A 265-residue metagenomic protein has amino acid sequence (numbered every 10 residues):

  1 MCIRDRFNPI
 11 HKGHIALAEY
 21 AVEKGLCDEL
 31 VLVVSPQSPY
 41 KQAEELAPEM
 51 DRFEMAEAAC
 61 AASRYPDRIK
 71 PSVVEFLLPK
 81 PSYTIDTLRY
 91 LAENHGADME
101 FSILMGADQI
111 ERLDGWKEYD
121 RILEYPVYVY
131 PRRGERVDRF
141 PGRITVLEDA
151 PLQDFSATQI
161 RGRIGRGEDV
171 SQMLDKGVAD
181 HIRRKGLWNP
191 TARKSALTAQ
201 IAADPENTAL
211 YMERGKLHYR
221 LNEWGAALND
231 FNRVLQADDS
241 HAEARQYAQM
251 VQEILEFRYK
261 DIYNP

Functional and structural regions predicted by a protein language model:
R4-R193: Nucleotidyltransferase catalytic core that binds NTPs
R193, M250-P265: Alpha-helical linker/edge segments of TPR/alpha-solenoid repeat scaffolds and analogous pre-/post-domain helices
